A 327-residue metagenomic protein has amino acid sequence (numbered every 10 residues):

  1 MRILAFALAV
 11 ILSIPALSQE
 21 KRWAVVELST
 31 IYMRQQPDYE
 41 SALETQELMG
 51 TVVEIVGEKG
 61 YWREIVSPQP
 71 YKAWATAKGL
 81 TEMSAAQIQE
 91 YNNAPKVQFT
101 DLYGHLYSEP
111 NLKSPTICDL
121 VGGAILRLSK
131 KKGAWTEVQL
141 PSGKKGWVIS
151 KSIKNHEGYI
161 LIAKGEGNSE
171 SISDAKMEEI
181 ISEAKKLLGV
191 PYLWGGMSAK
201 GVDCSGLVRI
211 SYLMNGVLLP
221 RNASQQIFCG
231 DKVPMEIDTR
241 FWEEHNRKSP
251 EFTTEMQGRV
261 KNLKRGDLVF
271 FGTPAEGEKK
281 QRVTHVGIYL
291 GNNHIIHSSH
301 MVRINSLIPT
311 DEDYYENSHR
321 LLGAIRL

Functional and structural regions predicted by a protein language model:
A5-P15: Bacterial N-terminal signal peptides
Q19-R22, L28, D38, M49-E54 (+8 more regions): Boundary regions of SH3-family modules and the immediately adjacent low-complexity/disordered segments in eukaryotic
R22-M33, N93-H105, V217-K248: Short, basic/aromatic beta-hairpin or loop at an interaction surface
E47, L120, V260-L263: Short, well-ordered loop/turn sites that connect or cap secondary structure elements
E82, G104, S108, L112-T116 (+2 more regions): Aromatic- and glycine-rich peptidoglycan recognition patches
E166-S171, P191-A199, E276: Second-shell loop/turn segments in exported
A184, G196-N215, L219: Active-site nucleophilic cysteine motif
P220-I304: ...with weaker cross-activation on analogous glycine-rich loops/strands in unrelated enzymes
